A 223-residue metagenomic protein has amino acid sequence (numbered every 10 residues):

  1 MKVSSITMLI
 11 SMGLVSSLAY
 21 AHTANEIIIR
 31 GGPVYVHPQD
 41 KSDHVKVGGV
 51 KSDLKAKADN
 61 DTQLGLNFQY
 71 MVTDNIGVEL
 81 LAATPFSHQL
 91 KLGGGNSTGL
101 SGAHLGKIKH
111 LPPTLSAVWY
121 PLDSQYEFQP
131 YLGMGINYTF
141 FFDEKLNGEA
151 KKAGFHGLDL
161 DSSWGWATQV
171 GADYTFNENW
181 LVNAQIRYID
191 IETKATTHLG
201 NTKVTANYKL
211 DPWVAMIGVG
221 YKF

Functional and structural regions predicted by a protein language model:
M1-N25: Cleavable N-terminal export/targeting peptides
Y20-N67, G220-K222: Short glycine/proline- and aromatic-enriched beta-strand/turn motifs that initiate or cap beta-hairpins
A24, D61, H110, S163-G165 (+1 more regions): Short, solvent-exposed coil/turn segments
E26, Y35-H37, N67-G148, L210-F223: Gram-negative (and chloroplast) outer-membrane scaffold detector with strong preference for beta-barrel transmembrane
K41-A56, F86-H110, F140-S162, T193-Y208: Flexible, solvent-exposed loop segments that connect beta-strands
S87-K91, N177-F223: Predominantly the C-terminal beta-signal and adjacent terminal strand-loop region of outer-membrane beta-barrel
Y126-N183: A charged, solvent-exposed segment within the mature domains of Sec-exported extracytoplasmic proteins
